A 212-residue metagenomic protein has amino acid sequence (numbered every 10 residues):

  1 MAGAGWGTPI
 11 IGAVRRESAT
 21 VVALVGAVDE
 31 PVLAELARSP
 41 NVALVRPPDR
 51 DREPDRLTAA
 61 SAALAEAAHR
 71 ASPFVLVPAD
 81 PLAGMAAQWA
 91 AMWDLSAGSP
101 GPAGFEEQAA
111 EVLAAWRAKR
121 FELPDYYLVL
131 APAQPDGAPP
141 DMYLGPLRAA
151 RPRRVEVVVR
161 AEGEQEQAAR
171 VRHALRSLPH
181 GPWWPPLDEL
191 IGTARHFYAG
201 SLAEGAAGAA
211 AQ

Functional and structural regions predicted by a protein language model:
G3-G12, V28-D29, A133-Q212: NTP-dependent small-molecule kinase module
G3-V42: N-terminal beta1-alpha1 ligand-phosphate binding loop
V14-S18, A67-F74, R120-L123: Flexible, charged surface loops at secondary-structure boundaries
T20-L24, P73-A79: Generic beta-sheet signal
V22, V45, D125-V129, E156-R160: Hydrophobic/aromatic beta-strand patches that form the interior of the parallel beta-sheet core in alpha/beta enzyme
A27-F74: Conserved substrate/cofactor phosphate-moiety recognition/catalytic segment in nucleotide-dependent phosphotransferases
P31-E35, M85-W89, R170-V171: A short acidic (Asp/Glu
V77-A150: ATP-dependent NMP and nucleoside kinases share a basic, alpha-helical "lid"
